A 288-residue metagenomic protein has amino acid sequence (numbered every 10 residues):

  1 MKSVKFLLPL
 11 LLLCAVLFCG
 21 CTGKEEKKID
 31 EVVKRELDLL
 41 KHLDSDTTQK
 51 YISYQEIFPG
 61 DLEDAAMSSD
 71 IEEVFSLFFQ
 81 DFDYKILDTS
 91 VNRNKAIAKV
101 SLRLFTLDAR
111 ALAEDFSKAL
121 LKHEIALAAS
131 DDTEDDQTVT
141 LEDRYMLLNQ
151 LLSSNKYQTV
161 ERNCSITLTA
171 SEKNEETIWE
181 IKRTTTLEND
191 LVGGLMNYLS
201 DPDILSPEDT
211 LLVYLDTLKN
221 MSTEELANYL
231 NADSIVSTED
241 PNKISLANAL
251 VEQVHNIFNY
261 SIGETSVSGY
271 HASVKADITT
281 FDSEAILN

Functional and structural regions predicted by a protein language model:
M1-L8: Bacterial N-terminal signal peptides that target proteins for export
L17-G20: C-terminal motif of bacterial Sec signal peptides marking the signal peptidase cleavage site
G23-D81, G193-Q253, Y260: Core segments of small alpha/beta cavity-forming domains
S69-S153, L246-N288: Surface-exposed, charged secondary-structure patches
K118-P202, N288: Short beta-strand edge/turn micro-motifs at domain boundaries
